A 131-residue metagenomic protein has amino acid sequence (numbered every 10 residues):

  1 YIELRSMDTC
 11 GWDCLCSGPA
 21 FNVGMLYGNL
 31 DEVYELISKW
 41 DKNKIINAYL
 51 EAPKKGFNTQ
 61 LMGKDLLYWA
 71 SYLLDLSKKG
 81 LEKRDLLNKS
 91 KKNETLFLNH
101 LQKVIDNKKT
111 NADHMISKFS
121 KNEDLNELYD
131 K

Functional and structural regions predicted by a protein language model:
Y1-K131: C-terminal accessory/tail domains of diverse enzymes
